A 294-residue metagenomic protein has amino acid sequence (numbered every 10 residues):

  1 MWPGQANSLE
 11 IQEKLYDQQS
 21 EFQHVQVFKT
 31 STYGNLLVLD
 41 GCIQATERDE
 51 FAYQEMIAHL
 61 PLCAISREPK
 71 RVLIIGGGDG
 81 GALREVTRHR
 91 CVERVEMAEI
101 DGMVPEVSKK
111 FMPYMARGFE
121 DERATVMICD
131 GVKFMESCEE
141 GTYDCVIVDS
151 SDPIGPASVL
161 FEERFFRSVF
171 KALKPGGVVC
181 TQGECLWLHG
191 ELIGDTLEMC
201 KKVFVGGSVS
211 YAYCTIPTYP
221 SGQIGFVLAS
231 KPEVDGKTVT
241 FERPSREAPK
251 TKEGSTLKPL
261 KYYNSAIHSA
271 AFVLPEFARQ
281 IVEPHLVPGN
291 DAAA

Functional and structural regions predicted by a protein language model:
M1-L62: N-terminal accessory segments
M1-Q26, E198, P220-A294: SAM/dcSAM-binding transferase cores
S20, Y33, A45-T181, W187-T196 (+3 more regions): The AdoMet/dcAdoMet-binding core of the Class I SAM-like
L36, V178, G225-L228: Ordered hydrophobic segments in well-structured contexts
D152, T215-P217, E233: Glycine-rich beta-alpha junction loops
G183-C185, Y213-T215, K231: Active-site proximal loops enriched in glycine and acidic residues that flank catalytic Cys/His/Asp and coordinate
G206-P217: Conserved S-adenosyl-L-methionine
